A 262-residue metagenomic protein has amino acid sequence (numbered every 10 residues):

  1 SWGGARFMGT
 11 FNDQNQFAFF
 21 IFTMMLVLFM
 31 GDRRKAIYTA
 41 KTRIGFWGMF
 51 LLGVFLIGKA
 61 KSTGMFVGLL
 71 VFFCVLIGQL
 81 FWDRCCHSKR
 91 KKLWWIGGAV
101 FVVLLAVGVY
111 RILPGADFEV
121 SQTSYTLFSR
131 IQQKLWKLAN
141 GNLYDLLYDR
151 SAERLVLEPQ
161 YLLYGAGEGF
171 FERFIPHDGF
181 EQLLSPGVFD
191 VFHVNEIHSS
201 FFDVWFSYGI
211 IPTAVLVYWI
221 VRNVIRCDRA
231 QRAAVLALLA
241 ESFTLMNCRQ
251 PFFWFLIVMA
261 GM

Functional and structural regions predicted by a protein language model:
S1, F11-W82: Alpha-helical transmembrane segments of multi-pass inner-membrane proteins
S1-F17, F180-F189: Membrane-interfacial helix-loop-helix modules of multi-pass inner-membrane proteins that assemble, modify, or transport
R6-I21, I197-S200, W205-G209, T244-F253: Membrane-interface micro-motifs in multi-pass membrane enzymes
M24-L26, L69-I77, A234-M262: Transmembrane alpha-helices of multi-pass inner-membrane enzymes
D32-T42, I77, W82, R90 (+2 more regions): Hydrophobic transmembrane alpha-helices and their immediate junctions
R34, Y38, I44, R90-V102 (+2 more regions): A juxtamembrane structural motif centered on a specific transmembrane helix
I77-L138, L155-P159: A membrane-periplasm/extracellular boundary helix in multi-pass inner-membrane enzymes that assemble envelope glycans
L138-Y208: Long extracytoplasmic/lumenal interhelical loops at the membrane interface of multi-pass membrane proteins
